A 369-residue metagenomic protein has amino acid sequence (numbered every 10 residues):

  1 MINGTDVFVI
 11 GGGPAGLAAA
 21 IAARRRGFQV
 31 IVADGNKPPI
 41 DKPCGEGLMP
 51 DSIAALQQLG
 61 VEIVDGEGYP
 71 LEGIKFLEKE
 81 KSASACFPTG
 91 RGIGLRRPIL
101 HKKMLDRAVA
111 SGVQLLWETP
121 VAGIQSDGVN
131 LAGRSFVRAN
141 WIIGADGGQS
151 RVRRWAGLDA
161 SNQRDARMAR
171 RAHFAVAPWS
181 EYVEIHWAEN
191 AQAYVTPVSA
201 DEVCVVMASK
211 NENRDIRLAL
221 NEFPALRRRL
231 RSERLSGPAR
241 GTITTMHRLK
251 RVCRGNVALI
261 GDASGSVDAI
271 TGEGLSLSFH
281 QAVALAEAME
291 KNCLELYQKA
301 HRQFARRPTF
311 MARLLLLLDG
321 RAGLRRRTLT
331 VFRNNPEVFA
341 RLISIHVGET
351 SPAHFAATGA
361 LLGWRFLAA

Functional and structural regions predicted by a protein language model:
I2-A15: Beta1/beta-strand and adjacent pyrophosphate-binding region of the FAD-binding site in flavoprotein oxidoreductases
A15, P38, Q149: Conserved Rossmann-like nucleotide-cofactor binding loop
R24-C44: Glycine-rich FAD pyrophosphate-binding loop
K37-L59: Conserved N-terminal glycine-rich FAD pyrophosphate-binding loop of Rossmann-like flavoproteins
I53-K103: A conserved beta-strand/loop capping segment in the N-terminal third of enzymes that catalyze redox or closely related
R107-S232: Predominantly flavin-linked oxidoreductase catalytic cores and closely associated redox partners
F136, N211-E287: FAD/FMN-dependent oxidoreductases across multiple families
E287-A369: C-terminal helical "tail/cap" subdomain of flavin- and related membrane-associated enzymes
